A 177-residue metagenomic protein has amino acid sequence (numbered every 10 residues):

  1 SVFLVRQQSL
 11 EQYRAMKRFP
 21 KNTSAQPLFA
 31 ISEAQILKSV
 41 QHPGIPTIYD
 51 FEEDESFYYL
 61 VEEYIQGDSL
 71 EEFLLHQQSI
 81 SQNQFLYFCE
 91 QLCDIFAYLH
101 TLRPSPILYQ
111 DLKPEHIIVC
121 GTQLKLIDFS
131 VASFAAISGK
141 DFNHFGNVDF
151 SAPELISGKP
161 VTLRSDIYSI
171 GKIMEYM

Functional and structural regions predicted by a protein language model:
P20-S39: AlphaC helix of the eukaryotic protein kinase fold
F51: Activation-segment/catalytic-loop signature of the eukaryotic protein kinase fold
E55-S69: Conserved short submotifs of the Hanks-type protein kinase catalytic core that shape the nucleotide-binding pocket
L70-I80: AlphaC helix of the protein kinase catalytic domain
D94-I107: Protein kinase catalytic-loop region centered on the HRD/HxD motif
D141-E154: Conserved activation segment of eukaryotic-like protein kinases, specifically the C-terminal portion of the activation
D166: Conserved catalytic-loop aspartate of Hanks-type protein kinases
